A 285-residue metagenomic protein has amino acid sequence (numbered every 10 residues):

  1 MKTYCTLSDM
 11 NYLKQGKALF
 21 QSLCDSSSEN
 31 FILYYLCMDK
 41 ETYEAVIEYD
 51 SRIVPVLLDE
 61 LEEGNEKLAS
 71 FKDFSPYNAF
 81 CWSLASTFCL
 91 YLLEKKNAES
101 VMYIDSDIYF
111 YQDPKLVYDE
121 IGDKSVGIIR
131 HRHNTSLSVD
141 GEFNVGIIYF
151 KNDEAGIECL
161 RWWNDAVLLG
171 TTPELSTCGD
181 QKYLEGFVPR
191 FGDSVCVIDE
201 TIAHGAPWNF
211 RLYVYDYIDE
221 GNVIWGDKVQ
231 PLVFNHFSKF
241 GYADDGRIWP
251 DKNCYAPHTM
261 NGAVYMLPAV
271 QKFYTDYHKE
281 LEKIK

Functional and structural regions predicted by a protein language model:
M1-F71, E94-A98, E154, K283-K285: N-terminal anchoring/stem segment of glycosyltransferases
Y4-T6, Y35, Y103, V126 (+1 more regions): Structural beta-sheet core signal
N11-Y12, K40-E41, I108-F110, R132-N134 (+3 more regions): Short, solvent-exposed loop/turn segments at secondary-structure junctions
E66-S83: A short, charged, and often flexible helix/loop element on the N-terminal side of the glycosyltransferase catalytic
W82-N134, Y149: GT-A fold catalytic core of metal-dependent nucleotide-sugar glycosyltransferases, centered on the diacidic
P114, Y118-G170: Conserved catalytic core of nucleotide-sugar-dependent glycosyltransferases
A155-A243, R247: Catalytic core and acceptor-binding pocket of nucleotide-sugar-dependent glycosyltransferases
P231-K285: Long, low-complexity C-terminal extensions of enzymes
